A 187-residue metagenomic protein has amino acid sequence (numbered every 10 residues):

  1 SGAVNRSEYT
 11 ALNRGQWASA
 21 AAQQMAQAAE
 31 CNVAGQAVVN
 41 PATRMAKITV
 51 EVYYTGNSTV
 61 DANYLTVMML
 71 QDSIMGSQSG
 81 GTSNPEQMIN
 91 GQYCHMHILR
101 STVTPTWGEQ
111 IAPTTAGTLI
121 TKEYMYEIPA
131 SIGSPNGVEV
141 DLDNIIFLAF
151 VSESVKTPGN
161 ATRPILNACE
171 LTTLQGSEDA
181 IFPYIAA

Functional and structural regions predicted by a protein language model:
S1-Y184: Short, conserved sequence motifs used for protein processing/export or organelle targeting and for catalysis
